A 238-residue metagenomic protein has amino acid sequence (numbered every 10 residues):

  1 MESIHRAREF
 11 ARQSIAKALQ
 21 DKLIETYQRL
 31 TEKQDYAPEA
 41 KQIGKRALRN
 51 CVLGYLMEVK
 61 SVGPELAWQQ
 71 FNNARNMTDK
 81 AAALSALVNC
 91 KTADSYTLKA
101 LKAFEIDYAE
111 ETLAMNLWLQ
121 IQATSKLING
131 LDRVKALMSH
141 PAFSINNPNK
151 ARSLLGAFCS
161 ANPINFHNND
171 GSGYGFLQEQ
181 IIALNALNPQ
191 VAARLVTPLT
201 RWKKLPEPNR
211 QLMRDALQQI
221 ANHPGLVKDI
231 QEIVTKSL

Functional and structural regions predicted by a protein language model:
M1-L238: Long, ordered, helix-rich scaffold segments
